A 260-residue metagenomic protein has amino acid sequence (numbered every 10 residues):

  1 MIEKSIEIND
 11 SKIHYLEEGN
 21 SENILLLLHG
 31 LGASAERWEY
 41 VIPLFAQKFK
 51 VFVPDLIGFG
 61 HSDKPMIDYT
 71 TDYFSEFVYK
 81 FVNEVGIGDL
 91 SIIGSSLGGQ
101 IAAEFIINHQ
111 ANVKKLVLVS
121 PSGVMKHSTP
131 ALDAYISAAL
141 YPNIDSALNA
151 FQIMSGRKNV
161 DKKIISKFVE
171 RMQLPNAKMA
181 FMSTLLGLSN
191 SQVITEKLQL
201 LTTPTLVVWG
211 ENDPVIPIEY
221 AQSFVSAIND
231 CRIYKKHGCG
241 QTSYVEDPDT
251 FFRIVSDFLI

Functional and structural regions predicted by a protein language model:
M1-L25, Q47-F49, I87-G88, K114 (+2 more regions): Alpha/beta-hydrolase fold catalytic core
S11, L16-H61: Conserved HGGG/HGGXW glycine-rich cap/lid loop of the alpha/beta-hydrolase fold
V53-G94, R253: Active-site loop/oxyanion-hole signature of alpha/beta-hydrolase fold enzymes
G94, G98, A102: Gly/Ala-rich beta-loop-alpha elbow adjacent to hydrolase catalytic centers
A103-N108, K114-N143: Flexible "cap/lid" loop of the alpha/beta hydrolase fold
K126-H127, I144-L200: Conserved alpha/beta-hydrolase catalytic His-Asp/Glu region
L201, V207-W209, D213: Short beta-strand/loop motif that positions the catalytic acidic residue of the alpha/beta-hydrolase fold
C239-P248, F252: Catalytic histidine-centered segment of alpha/beta-hydrolase-like enzymes
